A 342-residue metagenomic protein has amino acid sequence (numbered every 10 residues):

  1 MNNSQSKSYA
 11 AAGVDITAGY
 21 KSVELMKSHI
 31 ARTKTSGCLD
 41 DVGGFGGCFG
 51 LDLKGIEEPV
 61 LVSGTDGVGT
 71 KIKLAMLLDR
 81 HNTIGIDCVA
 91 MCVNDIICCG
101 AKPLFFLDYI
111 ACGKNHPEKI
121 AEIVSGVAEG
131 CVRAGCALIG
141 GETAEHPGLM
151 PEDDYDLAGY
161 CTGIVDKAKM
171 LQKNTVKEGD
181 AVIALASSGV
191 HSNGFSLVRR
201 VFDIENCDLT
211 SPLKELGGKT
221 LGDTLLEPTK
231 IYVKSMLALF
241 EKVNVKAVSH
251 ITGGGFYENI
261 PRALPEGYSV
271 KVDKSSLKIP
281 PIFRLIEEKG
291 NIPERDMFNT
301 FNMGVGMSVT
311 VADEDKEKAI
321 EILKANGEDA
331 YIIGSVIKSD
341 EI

Functional and structural regions predicted by a protein language model:
N2-A12, K119-A137, M150-L157, D208-T210 (+2 more regions): Glycine-/charge-enriched secondary-structure boundary and capping motifs
N2-L39: N-terminal amphipathic/basic leader segments beginning at the initiator methionine
D15, D66, G179, H250 (+1 more regions): Residue-level signature of catalytic and energy-coupling elements of molecular machines, predominantly ATP/GTP-dependent
T17, T65-V68, I110, E142 (+3 more regions): Anionic group-transfer/hydrolysis microenvironments
S22, M26, C48, C92-V93 (+5 more regions): Buried hydrophobic packing segments
L25-S188: Glycine-rich phosphate/pyrophosphate-binding loop regions near the starts of catalytic domains
L53-K54, G67-V68, T162-D166, S188-V190 (+4 more regions): Short, glycine-/Ser/Thr-/acidic-enriched flexible segments
D156, K169-T220: Short, acidic (Asp/Glu-rich) active-site segment that either coordinates a divalent metal cofactor
